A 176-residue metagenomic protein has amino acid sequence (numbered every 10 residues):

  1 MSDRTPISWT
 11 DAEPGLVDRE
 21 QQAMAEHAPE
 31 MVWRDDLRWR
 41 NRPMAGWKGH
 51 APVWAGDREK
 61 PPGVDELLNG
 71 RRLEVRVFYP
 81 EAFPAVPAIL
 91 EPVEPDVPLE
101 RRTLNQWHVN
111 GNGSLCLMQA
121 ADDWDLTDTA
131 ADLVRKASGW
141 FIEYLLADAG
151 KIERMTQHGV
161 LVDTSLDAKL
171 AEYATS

Functional and structural regions predicted by a protein language model:
M1-R72, A82-S176: UBC/E2-like fold recognition across ubiquitin and ubiquitin-like conjugation systems, capturing catalytically active
